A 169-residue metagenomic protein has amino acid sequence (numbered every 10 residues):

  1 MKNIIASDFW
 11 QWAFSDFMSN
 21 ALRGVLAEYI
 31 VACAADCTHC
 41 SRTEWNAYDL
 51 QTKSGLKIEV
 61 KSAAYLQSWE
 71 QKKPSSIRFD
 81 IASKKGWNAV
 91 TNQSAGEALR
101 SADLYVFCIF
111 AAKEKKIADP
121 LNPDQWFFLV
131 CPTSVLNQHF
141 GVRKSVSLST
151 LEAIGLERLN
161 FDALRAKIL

Functional and structural regions predicted by a protein language model:
M1-L56, K61-L169: Nucleic-acid endonuclease domains
